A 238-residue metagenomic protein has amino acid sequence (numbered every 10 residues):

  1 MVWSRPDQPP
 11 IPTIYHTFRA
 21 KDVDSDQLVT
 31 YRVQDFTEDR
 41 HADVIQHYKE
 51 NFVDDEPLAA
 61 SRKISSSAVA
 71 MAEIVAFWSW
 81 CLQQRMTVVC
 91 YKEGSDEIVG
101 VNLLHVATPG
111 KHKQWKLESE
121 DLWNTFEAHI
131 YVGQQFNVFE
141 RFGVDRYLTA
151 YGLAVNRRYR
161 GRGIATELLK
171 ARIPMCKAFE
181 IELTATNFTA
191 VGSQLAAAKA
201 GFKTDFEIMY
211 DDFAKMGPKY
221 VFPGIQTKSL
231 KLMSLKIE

Functional and structural regions predicted by a protein language model:
M1-A42, E50: Conserved N-terminal entry element of GNAT/NAT acetyltransferase domains
D55-V75: Conserved GNAT-fold acetyl-CoA-binding loop/helix
L58-R62, S79, S95-G152, F206-Q226: Conserved acyl-donor/pantetheine-binding loop and adjacent beta-alpha core of acyl/acetyltransferases and related
A70-V88: Short, basic/aromatic recognition patches
V88, N102, L148, L153 (+2 more regions): Conserved GNAT-family N-acetyltransferase fold
R146-T149, C176-T189: Conserved GNAT acetyl-CoA-binding A-motif
T149-V155, R160-C176, K199: Conserved acetyl-CoA-binding loop-helix of GNAT-fold acetyltransferases
K177-F179, A190-A214: Conserved active-site alpha-helix within GNAT-family acetyltransferase domains
